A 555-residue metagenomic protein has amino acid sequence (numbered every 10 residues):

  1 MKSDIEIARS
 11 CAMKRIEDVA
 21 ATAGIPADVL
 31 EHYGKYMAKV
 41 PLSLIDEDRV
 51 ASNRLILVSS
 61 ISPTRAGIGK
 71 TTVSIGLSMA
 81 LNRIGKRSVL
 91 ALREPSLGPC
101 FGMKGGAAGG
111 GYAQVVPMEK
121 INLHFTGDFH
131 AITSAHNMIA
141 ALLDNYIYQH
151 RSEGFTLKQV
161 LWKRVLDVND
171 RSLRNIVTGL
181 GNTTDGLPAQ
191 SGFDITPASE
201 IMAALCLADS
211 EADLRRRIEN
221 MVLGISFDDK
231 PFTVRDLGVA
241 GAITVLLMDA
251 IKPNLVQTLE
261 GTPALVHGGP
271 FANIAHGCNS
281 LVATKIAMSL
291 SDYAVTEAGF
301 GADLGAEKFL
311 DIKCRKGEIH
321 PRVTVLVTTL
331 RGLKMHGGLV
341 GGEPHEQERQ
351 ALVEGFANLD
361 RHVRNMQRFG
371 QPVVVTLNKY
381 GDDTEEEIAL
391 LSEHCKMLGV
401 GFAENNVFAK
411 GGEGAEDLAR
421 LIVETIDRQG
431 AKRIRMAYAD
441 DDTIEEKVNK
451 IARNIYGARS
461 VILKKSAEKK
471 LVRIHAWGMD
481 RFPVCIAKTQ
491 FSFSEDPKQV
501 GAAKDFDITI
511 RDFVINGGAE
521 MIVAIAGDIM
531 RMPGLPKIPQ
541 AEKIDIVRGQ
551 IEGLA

Functional and structural regions predicted by a protein language model:
M1-A555: Flexible phosphate-sensing "switch/lid" loops adjacent to ATP/NTP-binding sites across phosphate-transfer
